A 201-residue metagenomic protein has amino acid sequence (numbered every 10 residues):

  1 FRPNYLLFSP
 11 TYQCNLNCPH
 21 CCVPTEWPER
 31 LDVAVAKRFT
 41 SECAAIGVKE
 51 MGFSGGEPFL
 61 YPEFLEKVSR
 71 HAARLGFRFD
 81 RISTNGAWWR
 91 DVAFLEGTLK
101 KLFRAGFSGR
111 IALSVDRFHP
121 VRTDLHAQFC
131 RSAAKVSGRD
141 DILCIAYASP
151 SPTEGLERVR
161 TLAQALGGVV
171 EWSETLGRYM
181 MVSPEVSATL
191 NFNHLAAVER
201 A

Functional and structural regions predicted by a protein language model:
F1-A34, I46: Canonical Radical SAM [4Fe-4S] cluster-binding loop centered on the CxxxCxxC motif and its immediate flanking residues
L6, V33-F53, Y61-A165: Radical SAM/AdoMet-radical enzyme domain recognition
T11, P24, S54-G56, N85: Acidic/polar N-terminal loop/beta-strand segments that form early-domain functional surfaces
L16-P24, K49, E57-L60, R81: Active-site-proximal cofactor/substrate-binding loop regions of enzyme domains
W27, E57, R117: Flexible, active-site-proximal loop/turn residues at the rims of small-molecule/cofactor binding pockets and catalytic
W27, W88-W89, L166, W172: A residue-identity detector for tryptophan
D141-A201: A C-terminal junction/extension of Radical SAM enzymes
